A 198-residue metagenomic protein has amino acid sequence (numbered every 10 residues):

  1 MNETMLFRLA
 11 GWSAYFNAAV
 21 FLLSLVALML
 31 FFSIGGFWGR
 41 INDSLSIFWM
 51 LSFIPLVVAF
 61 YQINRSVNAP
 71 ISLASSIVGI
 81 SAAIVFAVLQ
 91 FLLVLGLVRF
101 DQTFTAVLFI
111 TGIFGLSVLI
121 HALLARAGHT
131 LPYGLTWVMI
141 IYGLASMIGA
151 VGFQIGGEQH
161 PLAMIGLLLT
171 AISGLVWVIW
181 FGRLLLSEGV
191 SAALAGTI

Functional and structural regions predicted by a protein language model:
M1-I198: Hydrophobic, aromatic-enriched alpha-helical segments typical of multi-pass transmembrane helices
